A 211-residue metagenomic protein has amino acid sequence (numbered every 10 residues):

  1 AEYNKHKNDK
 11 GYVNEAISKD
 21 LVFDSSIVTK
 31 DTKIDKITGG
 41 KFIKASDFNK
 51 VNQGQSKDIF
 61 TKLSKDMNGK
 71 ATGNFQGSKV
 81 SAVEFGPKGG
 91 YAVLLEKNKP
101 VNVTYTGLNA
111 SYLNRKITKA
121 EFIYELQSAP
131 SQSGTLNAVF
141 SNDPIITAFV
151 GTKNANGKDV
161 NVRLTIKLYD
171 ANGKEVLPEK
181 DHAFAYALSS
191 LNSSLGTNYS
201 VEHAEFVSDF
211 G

Functional and structural regions predicted by a protein language model:
N4-L177, N192-G211: N-terminal/edge-of-domain interface segments
H182-A183: Loop/turn elements at helix/coil->beta-strand transitions in domains of secreted/extracellular proteins
S189: Structured beta-strand/turn binding interfaces of compact recognition modules in eukaryotic regulators
